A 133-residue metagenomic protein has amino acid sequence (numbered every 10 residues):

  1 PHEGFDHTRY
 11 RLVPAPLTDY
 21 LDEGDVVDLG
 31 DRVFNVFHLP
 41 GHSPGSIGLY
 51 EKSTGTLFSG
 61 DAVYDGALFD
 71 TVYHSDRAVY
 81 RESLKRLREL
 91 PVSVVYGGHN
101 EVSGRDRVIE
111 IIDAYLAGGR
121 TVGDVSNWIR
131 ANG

Functional and structural regions predicted by a protein language model:
P1-V26, A117-V125: Active-site HxH/HxHxD metal-binding segment of metal-dependent hydrolases
L12, V33-G119: Metallo-beta-lactamase
L29: A conserved mid-domain beta-alpha-beta active-site/ligand-binding segment of alpha/beta enzyme cores
V125-G133: C-terminal regulatory/interaction regions
